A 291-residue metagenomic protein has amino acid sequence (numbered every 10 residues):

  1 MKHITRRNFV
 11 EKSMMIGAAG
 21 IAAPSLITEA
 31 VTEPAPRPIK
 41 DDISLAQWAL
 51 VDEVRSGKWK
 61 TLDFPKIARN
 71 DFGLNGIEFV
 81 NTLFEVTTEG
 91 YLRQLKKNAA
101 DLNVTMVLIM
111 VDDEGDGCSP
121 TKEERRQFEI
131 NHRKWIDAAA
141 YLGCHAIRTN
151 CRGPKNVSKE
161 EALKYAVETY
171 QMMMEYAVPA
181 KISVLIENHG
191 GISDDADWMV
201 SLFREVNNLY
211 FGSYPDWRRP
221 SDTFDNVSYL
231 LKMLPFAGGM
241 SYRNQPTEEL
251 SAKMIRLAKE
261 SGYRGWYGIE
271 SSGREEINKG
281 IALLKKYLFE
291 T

Functional and structural regions predicted by a protein language model:
M1-G73, I192-T291: Histidine-acidic metal/acid-base catalytic patches
S13-S25, P34-D42, K66, N98-V111 (+1 more regions): Active-site acidic/histidine proton-transfer and metal-coordination neighborhood in alpha/beta enzyme cores
A49, E78-N81, M110, N188: Residue-level recognition of beta-strand->loop/alpha-helix junctions
R55-W59, G90, S119-R125, S158-A162 (+1 more regions): Short, solvent-exposed loop/turn segments at secondary-structure boundaries
K60, T87, Y91, Q127-N131 (+4 more regions): Soluble or luminal CAZymes and related metallo-dependent hydrolases
N75, T105, H145, R264-G265: Short acidic/polar active-site loop segments enriched in Thr and Asp
G76-E78, L108, R148, L185 (+2 more regions): Conserved beta-strand positions in the central sheet of alpha/beta enzyme cores
E78-K96, G153-V157: Glycine-rich, proline-tolerant flexible connector loops at the mouths of alpha/beta enzymes
